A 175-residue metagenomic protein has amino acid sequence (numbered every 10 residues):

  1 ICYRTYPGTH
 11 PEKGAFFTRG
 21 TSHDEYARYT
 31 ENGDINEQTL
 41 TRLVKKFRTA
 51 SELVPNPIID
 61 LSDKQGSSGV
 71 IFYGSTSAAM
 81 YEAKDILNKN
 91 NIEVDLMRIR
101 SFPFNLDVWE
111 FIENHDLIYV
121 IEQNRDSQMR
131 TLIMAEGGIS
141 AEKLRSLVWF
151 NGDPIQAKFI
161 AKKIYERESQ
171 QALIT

Functional and structural regions predicted by a protein language model:
I1-T175: Flexible, low-complexity linker and terminal segments
